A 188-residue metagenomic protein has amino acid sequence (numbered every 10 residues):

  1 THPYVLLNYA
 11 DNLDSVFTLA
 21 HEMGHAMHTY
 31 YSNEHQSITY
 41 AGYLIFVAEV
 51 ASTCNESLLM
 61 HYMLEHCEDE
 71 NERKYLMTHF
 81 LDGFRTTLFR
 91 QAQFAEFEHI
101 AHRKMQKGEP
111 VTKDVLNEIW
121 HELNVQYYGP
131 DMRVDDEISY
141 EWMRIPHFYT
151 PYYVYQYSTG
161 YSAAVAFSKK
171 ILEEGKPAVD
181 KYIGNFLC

Functional and structural regions predicted by a protein language model:
T1, L19, M27, E65 (+3 more regions): C-terminal, non-catalytic "cap/extension" segments appended to globular domains
H2-A20: Short pre-active-site segment immediately N-terminal to the catalytic Zn-binding motif
Y4-N8, H35-I45, L76-G83, H102-K104 (+1 more regions): Short beta-alpha connecting loops at secondary-structure transitions that line or flank enzyme active sites
A10, D14, T39-F46, F84 (+2 more regions): Short, solvent-exposed segments of well-ordered alpha helices
L13-S15, A26, Q36-S37, F46 (+2 more regions): Flexible loop/turn segments at secondary-structure boundaries
F17-T18, T29-T53: Post-HEXXH active-site segment of zinc metalloproteases
G42-N71, F80-D82, T86, G160: Post-HExxH zinc-binding segment in Zn-dependent metallohydrolases
